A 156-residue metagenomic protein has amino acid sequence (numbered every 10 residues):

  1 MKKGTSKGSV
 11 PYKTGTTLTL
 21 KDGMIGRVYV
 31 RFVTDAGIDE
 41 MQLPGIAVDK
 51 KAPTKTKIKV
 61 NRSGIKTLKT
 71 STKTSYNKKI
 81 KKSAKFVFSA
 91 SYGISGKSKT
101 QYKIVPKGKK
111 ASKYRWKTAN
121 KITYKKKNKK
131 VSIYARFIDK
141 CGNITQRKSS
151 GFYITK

Functional and structural regions predicted by a protein language model:
M1-K156: Low-complexity, disordered linker/stalk regions enriched in Pro/Thr/Ser/Gly
